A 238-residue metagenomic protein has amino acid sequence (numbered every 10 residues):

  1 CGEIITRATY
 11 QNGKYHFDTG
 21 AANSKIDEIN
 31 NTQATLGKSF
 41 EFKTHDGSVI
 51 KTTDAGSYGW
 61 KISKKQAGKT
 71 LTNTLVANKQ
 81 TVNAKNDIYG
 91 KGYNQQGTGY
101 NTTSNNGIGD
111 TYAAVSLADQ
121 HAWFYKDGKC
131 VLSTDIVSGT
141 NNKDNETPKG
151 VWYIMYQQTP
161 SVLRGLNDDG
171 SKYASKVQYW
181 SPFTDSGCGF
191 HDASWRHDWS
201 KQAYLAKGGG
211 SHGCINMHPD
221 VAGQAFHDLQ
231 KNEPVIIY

Functional and structural regions predicted by a protein language model:
C1-S175, Y179, L229-K231, I236-I237: Surface-exposed, secretory/extracytoplasmic low-complexity segments enriched in Ser/Thr/Asn/Gly/Pro
N23-S24, K38, G165-Y238: Exported/periplasmic cell-wall-interacting domains
